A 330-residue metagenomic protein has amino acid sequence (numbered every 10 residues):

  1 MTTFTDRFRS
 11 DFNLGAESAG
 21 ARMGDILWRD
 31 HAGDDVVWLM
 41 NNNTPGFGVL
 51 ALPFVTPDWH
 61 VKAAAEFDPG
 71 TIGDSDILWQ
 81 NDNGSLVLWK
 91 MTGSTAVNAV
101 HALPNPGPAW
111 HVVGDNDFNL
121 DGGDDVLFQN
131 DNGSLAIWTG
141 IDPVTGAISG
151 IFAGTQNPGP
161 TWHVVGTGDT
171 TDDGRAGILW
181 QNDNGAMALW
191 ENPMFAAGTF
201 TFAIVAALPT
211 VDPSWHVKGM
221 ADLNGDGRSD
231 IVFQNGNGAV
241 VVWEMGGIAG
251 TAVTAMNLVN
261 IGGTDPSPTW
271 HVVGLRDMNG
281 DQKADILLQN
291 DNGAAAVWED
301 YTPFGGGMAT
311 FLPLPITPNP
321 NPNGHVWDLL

Functional and structural regions predicted by a protein language model:
T2-L330: Trp/Gly-enriched beta-strand/coil motifs that build multi-repeat beta-propeller-like domains and related W-rich binding
